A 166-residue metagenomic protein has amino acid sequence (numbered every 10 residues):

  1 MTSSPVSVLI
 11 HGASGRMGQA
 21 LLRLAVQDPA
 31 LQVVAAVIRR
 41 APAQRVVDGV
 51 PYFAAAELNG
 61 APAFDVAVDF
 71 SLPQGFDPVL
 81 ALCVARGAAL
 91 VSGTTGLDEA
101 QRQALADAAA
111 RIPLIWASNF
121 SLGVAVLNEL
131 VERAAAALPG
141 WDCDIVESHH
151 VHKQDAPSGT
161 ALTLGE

Functional and structural regions predicted by a protein language model:
S4-V8: Extreme N-terminal starter segment of soluble prokaryotic enzymes
H11-L22: N-terminal Rossmann NAD(P)H-binding glycine-rich loop of SDR-like oxidoreductase domains
L24-V47: NAD(P)-binding Rossmann-fold cofactor-contacting core
V33, Y52, L90-V91, P113-W116: Hydrophobic beta-strand scaffold residues
G49-A63: Short acidic low-complexity segments
A67-V68: N-terminal Rossmann-like NAD(P) cofactor-binding module of classical short-chain dehydrogenase/reductase
L80-A81, A85-R86, G93-L114, A125-A134: Rossmann-fold NAD(P)-binding glycine/threonine-rich loop
L122, V126-E166: Conserved anion/nucleotide-ligand pocket segment
